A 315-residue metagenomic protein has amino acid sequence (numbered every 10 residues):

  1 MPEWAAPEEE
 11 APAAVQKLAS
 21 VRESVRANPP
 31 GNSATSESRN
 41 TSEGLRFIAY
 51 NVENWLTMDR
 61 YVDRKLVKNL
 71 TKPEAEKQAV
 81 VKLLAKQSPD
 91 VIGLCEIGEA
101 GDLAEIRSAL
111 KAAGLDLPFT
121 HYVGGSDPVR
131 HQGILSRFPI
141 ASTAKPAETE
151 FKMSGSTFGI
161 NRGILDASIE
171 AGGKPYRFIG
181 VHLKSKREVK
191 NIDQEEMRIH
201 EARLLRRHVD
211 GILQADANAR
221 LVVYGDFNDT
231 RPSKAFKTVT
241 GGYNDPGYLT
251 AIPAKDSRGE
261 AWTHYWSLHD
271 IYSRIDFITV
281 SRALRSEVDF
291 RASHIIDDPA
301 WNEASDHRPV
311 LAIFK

Functional and structural regions predicted by a protein language model:
M1-A113, T120-D127: N-terminal, active-site-proximal structural segment of metallo-dependent hydrolase catalytic domains
M1-N32, G159, D210-L221, N228-K315: Metal-dependent phosphoester-hydrolase catalytic domains
G44-T57, P146, P175-S185: Active-site-proximal beta-strand elements of phosphoester/diester hydrolases
E53, I97-G98, H182-K184, F227-T230: Catalytic metal-binding/acid-base residues of hydrolase active sites
A85-P89, D102-L115, I140, R207-A217 (+3 more regions): Sec-exported extracytoplasmic/periplasmic mature domains
G98-R177, V181-L183: Structured beta-strand-rich core segments of catalytic domains in phosphoester-bond hydrolases
R177, I199-Y224: His/acidic metal-ligating clusters that form di-metal
G180-M197: Active-site His/acidic residue clusters
